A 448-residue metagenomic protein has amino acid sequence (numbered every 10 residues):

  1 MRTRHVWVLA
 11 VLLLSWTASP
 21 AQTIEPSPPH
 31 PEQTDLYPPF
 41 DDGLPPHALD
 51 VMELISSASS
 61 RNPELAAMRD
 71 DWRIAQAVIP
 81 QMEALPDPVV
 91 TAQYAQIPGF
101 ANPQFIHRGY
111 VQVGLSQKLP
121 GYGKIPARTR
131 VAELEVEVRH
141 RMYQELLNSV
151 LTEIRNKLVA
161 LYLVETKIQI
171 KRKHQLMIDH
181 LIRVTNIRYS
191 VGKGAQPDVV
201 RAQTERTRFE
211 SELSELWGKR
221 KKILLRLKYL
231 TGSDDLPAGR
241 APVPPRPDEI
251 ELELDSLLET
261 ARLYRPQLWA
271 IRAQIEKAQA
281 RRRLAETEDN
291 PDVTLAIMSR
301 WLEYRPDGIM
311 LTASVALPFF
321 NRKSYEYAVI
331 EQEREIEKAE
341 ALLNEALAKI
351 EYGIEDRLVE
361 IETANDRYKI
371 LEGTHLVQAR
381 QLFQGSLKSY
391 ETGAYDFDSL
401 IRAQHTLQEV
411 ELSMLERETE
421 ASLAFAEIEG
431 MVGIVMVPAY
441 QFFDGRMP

Functional and structural regions predicted by a protein language model:
M1-R2, L49, R141-R262, R357-E360 (+4 more regions): Periplasmic alpha-helical coiled-coil/stalk elements that build and connect Gram-negative outer-membrane
R2-R4, V8, S19-G43, M414-P448: Acidic, low-complexity, intrinsically disordered peripheral segments
A21-Y94, K118-L119, A127, D234-D235 (+5 more regions): Bacterial Sec-pathway N-terminal export signals of envelope proteins
S56-A66, R73-D87, N102-F105, V113-V131 (+8 more regions): A glycine-/polar-enriched beta->alpha junction
A67-I79, L146, V150-R172, H180-I182 (+5 more regions): Amphipathic alpha-helical coiled-coil segments
V89-G99, P291-W301: Transmembrane beta-strand segments that form the barrel wall of outer-membrane beta-barrel proteins
R108-Y110, N156, R201, D292 (+1 more regions): Transmembrane beta-barrel architecture of outer-membrane proteins
T129-E133, Q196-T204, F397-H405: Short, charged, amphipathic alpha-helical segments
